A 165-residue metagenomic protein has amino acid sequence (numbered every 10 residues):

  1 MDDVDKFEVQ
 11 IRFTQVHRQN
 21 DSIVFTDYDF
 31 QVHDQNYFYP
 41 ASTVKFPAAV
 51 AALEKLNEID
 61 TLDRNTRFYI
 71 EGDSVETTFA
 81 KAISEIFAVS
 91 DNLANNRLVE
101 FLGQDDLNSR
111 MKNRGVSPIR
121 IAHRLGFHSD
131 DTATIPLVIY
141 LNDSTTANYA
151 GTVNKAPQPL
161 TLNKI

Functional and structural regions predicted by a protein language model:
M1-V32: A short, well-structured edge-of-sheet supersecondary motif
K6, S74-I165: Active-site-adjacent helix/loop patches that line small-molecule binding or acyl-intermediate pockets
I23, L53, R97-L98: Short, solvent-exposed loop/turn and secondary-structure capping segments
D29-N36, Y69-G72: Short helix/strand-bridging catalytic loops that position acidic/His residues to coordinate divalent metals and engage
Y37-S42, G72-D73, R97: Short, charged/polar micro-motifs that form catalytic or ligand-binding hotspots
F38-D63: Active-site SXXK
E54-K81: Short, well-structured active-site flanking segments
